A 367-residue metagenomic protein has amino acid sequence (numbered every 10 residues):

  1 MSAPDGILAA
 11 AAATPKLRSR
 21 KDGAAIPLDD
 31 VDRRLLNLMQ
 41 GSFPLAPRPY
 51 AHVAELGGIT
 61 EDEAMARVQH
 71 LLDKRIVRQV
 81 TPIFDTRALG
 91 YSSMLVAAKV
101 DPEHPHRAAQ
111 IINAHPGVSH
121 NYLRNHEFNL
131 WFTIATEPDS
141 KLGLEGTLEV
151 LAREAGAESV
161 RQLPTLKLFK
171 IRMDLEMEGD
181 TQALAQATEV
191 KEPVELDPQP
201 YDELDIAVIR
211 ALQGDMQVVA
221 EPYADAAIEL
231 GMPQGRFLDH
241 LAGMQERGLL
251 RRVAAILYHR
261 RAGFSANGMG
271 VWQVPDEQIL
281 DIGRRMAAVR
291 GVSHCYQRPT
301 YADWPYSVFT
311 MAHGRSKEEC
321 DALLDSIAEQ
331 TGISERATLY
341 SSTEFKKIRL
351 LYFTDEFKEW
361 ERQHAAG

Functional and structural regions predicted by a protein language model:
S2-G367: A compositional/biophysical signature of low hydrophobicity enriched in polar/charged and small residues
